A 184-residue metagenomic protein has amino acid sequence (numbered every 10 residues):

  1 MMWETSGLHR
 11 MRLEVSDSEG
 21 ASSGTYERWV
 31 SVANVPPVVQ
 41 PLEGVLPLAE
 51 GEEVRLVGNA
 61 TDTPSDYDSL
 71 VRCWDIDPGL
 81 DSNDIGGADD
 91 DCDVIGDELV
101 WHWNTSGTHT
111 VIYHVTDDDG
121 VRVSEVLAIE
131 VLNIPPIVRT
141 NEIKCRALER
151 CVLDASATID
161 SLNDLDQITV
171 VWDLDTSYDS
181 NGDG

Functional and structural regions predicted by a protein language model:
M1-T5, I76-P78, L99-T105, L174: Residue-level recognition of secondary-structure-to-loop junctions
S16-A21, T116-V121: Short, solvent-exposed loop/turn segments at the edges of extracellular beta-sandwich modules
G24-S31, S124-V131: C-terminal edge beta-strand
P36-V38, P135-I137: Proline-centered linker/hinge motifs at extracellular inter-domain junctions
L46-V54, I143-C151: Short, solvent-exposed loop/linker segments at the N-terminal edge of repeated beta-sheet extracellular domains
V57-D66, D154-D164: Acidic, Ser/Thr
D66-C73, D164-V171: Solvent-exposed loop segments of extracellular immunoglobulin-like
